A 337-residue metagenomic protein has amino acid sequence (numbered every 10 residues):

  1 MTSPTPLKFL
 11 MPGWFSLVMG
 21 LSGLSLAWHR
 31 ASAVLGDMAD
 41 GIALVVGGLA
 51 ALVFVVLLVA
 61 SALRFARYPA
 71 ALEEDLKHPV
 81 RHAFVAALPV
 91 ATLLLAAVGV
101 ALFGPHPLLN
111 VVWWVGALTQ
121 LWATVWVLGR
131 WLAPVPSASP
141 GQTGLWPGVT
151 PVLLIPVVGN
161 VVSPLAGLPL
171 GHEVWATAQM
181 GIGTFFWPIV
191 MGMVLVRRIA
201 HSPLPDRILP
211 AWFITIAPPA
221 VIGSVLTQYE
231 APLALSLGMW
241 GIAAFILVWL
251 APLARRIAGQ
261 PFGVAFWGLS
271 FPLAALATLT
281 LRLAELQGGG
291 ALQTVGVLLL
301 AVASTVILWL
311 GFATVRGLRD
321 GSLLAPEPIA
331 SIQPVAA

Functional and structural regions predicted by a protein language model:
T2-A27, G47, P69-A96, W113-G116 (+7 more regions): Juxtamembrane helix-loop boundaries in multi-pass membrane proteins
W28-I42, G99-L109, L165-T177, V225-L235 (+1 more regions): Helix-coil boundary and interhelical linker segments in multi-pass alpha-helical membrane proteins
L35-H106: Membrane helical hairpin/interfacial module
L44-L58, P107-L121, V174-I189, A234-F245 (+1 more regions): Structural signature of hydrophobic alpha-helical transmembrane segments
A96-W131: A generic, well-ordered mixed alpha/beta core segment in the N-terminal half of proteins
A123-V127, L165-A166, I189-R198, V221-Q228 (+1 more regions): Alpha-helical transmembrane segments in multipass membrane proteins, preferentially the mid-helix core
S224-P261, F266, A275-A277, L281: Long, repeat-rich segments with strong aromatic
